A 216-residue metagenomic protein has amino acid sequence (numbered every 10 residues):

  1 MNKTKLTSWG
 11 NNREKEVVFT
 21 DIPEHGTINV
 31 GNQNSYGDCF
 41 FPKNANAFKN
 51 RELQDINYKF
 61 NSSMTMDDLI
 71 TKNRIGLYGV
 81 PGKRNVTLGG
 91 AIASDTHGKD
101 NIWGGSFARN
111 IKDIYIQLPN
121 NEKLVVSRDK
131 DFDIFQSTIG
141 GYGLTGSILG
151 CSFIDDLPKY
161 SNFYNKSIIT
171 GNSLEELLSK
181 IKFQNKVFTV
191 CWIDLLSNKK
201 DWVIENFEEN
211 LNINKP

Functional and structural regions predicted by a protein language model:
N2-N85, A91-D100, C191: Glycine-rich N-terminal segment of FAD-binding domains in flavoprotein oxidoreductases, spanning the beta-loop-helix
T20, G37-Q54, D100-N121, S147-I154: Structural signature of FAD isoalloxazine-binding scaffolds in flavoprotein oxidoreductases
P42, V80, V86, A108-N110 (+2 more regions): A short, structural micro-pattern
K49, T65, T87, D131 (+1 more regions): Helix N-cap and loop-to-helix transition residues
N73-R74, G104, R128-F132: "Short basic amphipathic alpha-helical interaction patches in structured regions
A93, I111-P216: C-terminal substrate-binding/cap subdomain adjacent to the FAD-binding core in PCMH-type and related FAD-linked
